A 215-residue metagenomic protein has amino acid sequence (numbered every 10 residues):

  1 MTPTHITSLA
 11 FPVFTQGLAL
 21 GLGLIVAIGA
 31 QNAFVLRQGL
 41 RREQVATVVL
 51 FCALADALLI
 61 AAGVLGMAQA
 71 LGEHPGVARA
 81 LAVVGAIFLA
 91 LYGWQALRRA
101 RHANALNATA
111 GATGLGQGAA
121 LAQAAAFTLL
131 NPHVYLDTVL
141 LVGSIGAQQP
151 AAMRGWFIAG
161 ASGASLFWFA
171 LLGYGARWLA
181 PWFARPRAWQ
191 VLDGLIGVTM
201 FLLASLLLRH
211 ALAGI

Functional and structural regions predicted by a protein language model:
T2-F11, A78-A80, L91-V134, P181-L192 (+1 more regions): Alpha-helical multi-pass membrane helix bundles of inner-membrane/thylakoid proteins, especially permease cores
T2-R79, L140-W156: Juxtamembrane transmembrane-helix termini in multi-pass membrane transport proteins
L18, L22, V26, A57 (+4 more regions): Hydrophobic/aromatic residues within the transmembrane alpha-helices of Major Facilitator Superfamily
E43-A120, G175-W178, V198: Membrane helix-loop-helix hairpins that form the core translocation module of multi-pass transporters
L50-A62, L130-Y135, G163-F169: Membrane-embedded alpha-helical segments of transport systems, primarily multispan ion/solute transporters
I158-A176: Hydrophobic alpha-helical transmembrane segments of multi-pass membrane transport proteins, especially secondary
L192-A211: Final/C-terminal transmembrane alpha-helix of multipass membrane proteins
